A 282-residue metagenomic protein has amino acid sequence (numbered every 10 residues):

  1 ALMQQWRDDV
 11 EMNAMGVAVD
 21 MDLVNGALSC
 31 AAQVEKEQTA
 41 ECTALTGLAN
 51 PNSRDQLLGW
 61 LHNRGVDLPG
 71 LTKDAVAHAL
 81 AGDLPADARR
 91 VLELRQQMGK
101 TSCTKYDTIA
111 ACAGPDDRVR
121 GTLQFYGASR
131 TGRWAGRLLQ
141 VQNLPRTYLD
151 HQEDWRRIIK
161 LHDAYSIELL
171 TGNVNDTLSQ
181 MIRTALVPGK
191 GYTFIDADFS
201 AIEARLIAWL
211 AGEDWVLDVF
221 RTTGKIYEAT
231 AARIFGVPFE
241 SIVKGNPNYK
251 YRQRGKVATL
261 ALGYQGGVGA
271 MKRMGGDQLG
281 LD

Functional and structural regions predicted by a protein language model:
A1-L178, G191-T193, S200-E203, V268 (+1 more regions): Conserved "right-hand" nucleotidyltransferase catalytic core of DNA-directed polymerases
A1-M3, S200, R221-G224, G245-R254: Structural motif
V10, F235-D282: Conserved catalytic core of nucleic-acid polymerases
A31, N175, G224, N248-Y251 (+1 more regions): Generic alpha-helical segment signature
K36, H62, L139, R146 (+5 more regions): Hydrophobic alpha-helix feature that most strongly marks membrane-spanning transmembrane helices and their immediate
T46, A211-V216, R221, G255-G263: Extended, non-catalytic structural segments that build the interaction scaffolds of large macromolecular assemblies
T171-L186, L206, E228, I234-F235 (+1 more regions): Active-site-adjacent bridging/hinge elements
D196, E203-V237: Metal-dependent catalytic core segments for phosphate chemistry
